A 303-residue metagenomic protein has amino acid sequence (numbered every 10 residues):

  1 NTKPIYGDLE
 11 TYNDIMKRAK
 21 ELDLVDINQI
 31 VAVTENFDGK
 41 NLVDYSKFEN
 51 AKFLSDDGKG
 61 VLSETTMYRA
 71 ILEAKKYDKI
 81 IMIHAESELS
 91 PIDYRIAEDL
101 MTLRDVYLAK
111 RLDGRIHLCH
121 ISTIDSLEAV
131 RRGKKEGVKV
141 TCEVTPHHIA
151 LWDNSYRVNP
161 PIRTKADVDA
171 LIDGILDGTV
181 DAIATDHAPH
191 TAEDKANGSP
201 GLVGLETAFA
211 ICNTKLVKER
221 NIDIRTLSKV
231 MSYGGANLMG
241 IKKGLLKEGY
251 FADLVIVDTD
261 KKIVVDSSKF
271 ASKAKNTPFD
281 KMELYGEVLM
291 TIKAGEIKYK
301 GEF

Functional and structural regions predicted by a protein language model:
N1-L22: Metal-associated gating/positioning segment near the N- to mid-region
N1-P4, A32, K59, E86-S87 (+3 more regions): Short, ordered loop/turn segments at secondary-structure junctions
I5, L9, G39-L42, E64 (+8 more regions): Electropositive phosphate-/nucleotide-binding environments in soluble metabolic enzymes
A19-V25, R111-L112, K135-K139, E219-N221: Short helix-capping segments at alpha-helix termini
V31-D38: Active-site beta->alpha loop and helix N-cap motifs at the rims of alpha/beta catalytic domains
K40-I183: Histidine/acidic residue-rich metal-binding segments in metalloenzymes
I96-G114, S155, L176-D177, D181-I183 (+1 more regions): His/Asp/Glu-enriched, well-ordered alpha-helical/loop segment that forms or immediately abuts the divalent-metal
F251-F303: C-terminal cap of metal-dependent C-N hydrolases
